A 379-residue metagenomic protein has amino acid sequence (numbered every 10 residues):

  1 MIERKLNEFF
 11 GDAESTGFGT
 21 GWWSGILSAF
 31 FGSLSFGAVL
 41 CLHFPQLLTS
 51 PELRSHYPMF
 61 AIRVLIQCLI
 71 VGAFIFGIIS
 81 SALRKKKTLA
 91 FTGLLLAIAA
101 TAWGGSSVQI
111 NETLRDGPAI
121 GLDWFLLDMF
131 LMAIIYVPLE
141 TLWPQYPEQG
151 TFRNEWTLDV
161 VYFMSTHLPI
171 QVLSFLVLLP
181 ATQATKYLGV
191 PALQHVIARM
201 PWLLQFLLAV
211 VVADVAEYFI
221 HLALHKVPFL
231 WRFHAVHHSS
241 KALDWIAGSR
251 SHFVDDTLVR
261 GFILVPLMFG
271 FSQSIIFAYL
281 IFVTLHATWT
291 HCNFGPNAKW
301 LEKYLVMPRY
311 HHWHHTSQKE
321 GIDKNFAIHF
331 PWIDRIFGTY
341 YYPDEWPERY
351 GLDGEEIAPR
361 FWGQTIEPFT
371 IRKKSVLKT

Functional and structural regions predicted by a protein language model:
F9-L34, I62, R84-K87: N-terminal membrane topogenic signal
C41-P51, I78-A82, G104-L114: Juxtamembrane "helix-exit" motif on the non-cytosolic side of transmembrane helices
P58-I70, G121-L127: Alpha-helical transmembrane segments of polytopic membrane proteins
K86-A97, Q149-T157: Cytoplasmic-side transmembrane-helix entry/capping segments in multi-pass membrane proteins
G105-D116, P138-Y146, V172-A192: Transmembrane alpha-helix boundary signature
V108-Y136, R153-Q171: Alpha-helical transmembrane segments in multi-pass membrane proteins
F152-D353: Membrane-embedded catalytic scaffold of the fatty acid hydroxylase/desaturase
R335, E345-T379: Cytosolic-facing loops and C-terminal tails of multi-pass membrane proteins
